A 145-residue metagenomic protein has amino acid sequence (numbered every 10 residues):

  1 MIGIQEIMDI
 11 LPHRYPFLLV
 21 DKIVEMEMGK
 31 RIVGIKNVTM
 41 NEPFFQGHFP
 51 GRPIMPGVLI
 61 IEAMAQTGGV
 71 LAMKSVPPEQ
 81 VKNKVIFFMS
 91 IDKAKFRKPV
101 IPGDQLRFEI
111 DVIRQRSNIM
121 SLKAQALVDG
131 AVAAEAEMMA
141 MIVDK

Functional and structural regions predicted by a protein language model:
M1, G69-R107, A133: Hydrophobic beta-strand-centered segment that forms part of the acyl-chain substrate-binding groove
I4-R14, V81-K82: Short aromatic-glycine motifs in intrinsically disordered, low-complexity regions
M8, G51, F96-K98: Beta-strand-rich interaction surfaces with strong enrichment in secreted/lumenal proteins
P12, M73, V100-D104, D111-K145: HotDog/MaoC-like acyl-thioester-processing domains
Y15-M55, I60: Catalytic strand-loop segment that frames the active site of acyl-thioester-processing enzymes
V20-D21, I91, S121, E135: Hydrophobic residues on conserved beta-strands that form the core of alpha/beta folds
D21-V24, D92, R97, D111-I113: Conserved positions in beta-strands of structured domains
H48, R52-Q80: Helix-adjacent hinge/juxtasegments
